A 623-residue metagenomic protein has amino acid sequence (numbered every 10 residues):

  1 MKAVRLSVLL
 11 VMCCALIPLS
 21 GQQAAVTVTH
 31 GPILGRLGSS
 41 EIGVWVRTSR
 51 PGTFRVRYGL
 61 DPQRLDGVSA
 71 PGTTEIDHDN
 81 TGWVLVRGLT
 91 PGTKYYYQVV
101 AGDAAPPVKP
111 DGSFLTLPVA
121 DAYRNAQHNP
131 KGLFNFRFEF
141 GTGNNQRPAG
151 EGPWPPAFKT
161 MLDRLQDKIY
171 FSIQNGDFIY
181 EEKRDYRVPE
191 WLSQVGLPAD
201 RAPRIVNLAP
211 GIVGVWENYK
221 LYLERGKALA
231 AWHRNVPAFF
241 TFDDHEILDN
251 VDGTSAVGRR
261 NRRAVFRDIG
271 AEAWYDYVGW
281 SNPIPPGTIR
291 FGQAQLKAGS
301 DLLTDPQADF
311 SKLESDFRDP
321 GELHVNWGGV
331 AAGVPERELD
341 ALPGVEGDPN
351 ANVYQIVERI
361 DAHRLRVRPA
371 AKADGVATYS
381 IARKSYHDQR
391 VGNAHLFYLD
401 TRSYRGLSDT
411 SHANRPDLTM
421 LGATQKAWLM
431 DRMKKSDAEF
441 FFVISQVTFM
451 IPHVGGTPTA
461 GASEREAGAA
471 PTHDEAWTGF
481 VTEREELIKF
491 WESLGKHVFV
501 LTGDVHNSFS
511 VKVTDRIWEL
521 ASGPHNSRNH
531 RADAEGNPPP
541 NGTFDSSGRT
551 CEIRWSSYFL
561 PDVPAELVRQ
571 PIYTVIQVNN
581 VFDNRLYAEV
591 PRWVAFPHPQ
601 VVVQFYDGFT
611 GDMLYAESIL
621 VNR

Functional and structural regions predicted by a protein language model:
M1-L6: Positively charged n-region of N-terminal signal peptides that target proteins for export
S7-P18: Bacterial N-terminal signal peptides
G21-V84, G88-R623: Long, structured stretches of catalytic cores involved in phosphate-ester chemistry, encompassing
